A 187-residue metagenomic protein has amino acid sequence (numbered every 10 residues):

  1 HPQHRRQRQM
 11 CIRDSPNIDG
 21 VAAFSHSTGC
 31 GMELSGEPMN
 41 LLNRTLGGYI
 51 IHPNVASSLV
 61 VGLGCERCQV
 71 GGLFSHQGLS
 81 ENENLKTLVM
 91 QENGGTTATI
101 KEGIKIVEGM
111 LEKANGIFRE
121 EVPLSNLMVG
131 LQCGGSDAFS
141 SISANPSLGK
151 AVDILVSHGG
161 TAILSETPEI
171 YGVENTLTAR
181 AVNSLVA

Functional and structural regions predicted by a protein language model:
H1-I12: Single conserved hydrophobic/aromatic residue that forms the stacking wall/gate of nucleotide- or nucleobase-binding
R5-R6, F24, S57-S58, V107 (+1 more regions): Buried hydrophobic positions in well-ordered alpha/beta secondary-structure cores of metabolic enzymes
R13-G20, L79, K150-H158: Short helix-loop-beta junction
G20-Y49, V89, T97-I117: Glycine-rich oxoanion-binding loops at beta->alpha junctions
L34-S35, V61-G62, E92, S140-S141: Glycine- and other small-residue-rich loops at beta-strand/loop junctions that grip anionic moieties
S57-V70, L88-A98: N-terminal glycine-/lysine-enriched basic segments
V70-L79: Large, well-folded core regions of big proteins
E83-A187: Conserved, well-structured core segments that form the ligand-binding/active-site neighborhood of functional domains
